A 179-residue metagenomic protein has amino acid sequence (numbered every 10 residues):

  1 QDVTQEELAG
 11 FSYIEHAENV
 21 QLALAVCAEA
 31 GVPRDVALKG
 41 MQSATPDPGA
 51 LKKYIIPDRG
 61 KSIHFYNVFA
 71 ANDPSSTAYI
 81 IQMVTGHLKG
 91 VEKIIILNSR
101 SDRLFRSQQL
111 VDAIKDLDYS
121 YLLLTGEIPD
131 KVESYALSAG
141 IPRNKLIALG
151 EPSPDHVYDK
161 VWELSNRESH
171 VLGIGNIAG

Functional and structural regions predicted by a protein language model:
Q1-I14, D47-P48: Extended acidic/charged loop-beta regions that coordinate divalent cations and stabilize anionic phosphate/carboxylate
E6-L8, Q21, D159, E163: Hydrophobic transmembrane signal anchors and adjacent membrane-proximal interface regions, especially in viral
L8-F11, V26, S62: Residue-level detector of alpha-helix boundaries and kinks
Y13-E18, L137: Short, conserved micro-motifs enriched in small and acidic residues
N19-A30: Short, small-residue alpha-helix embedded
A28-R34, L38-G179: ATP-dependent carboxylate-amine ligase
